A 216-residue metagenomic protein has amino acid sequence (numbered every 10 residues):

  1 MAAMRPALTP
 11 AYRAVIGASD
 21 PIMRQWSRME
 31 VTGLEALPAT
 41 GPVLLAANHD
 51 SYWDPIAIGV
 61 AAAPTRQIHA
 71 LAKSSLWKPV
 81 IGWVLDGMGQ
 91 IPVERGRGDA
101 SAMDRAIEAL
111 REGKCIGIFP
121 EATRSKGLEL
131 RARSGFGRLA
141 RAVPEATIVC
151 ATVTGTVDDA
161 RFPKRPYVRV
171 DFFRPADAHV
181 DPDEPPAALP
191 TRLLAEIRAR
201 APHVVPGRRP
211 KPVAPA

Functional and structural regions predicted by a protein language model:
A2-A7, A11, A100-A216: Non-catalytic C-terminal accessory region of glycerolipid acyltransferases and related lyso-lipid remodeling enzymes
R5, T9-S27, K78, G82 (+1 more regions): Short hydrophobic helices that act as membrane-entry/anchoring signals
A11-Y12, G17-H49: Helix-to-loop junction immediately C-terminal to a conserved catalytic motif
V31, A70, Q90-P92, I148 (+1 more regions): Conserved beta-strand scaffold positions in the cores of enzyme catalytic domains, especially in NTP/NDP-utilizing
V31, K78, A100-M103: Structural motif corresponding to alpha-helix initiation and N-cap regions
E35, S74, E94, T152 (+1 more regions): Residues at the C-termini of beta-strands that transition into short coil/loop
A39-R97: Catalytic core of membrane glycerolipid acyltransferases/transacylases, capturing the structured, soluble-facing
